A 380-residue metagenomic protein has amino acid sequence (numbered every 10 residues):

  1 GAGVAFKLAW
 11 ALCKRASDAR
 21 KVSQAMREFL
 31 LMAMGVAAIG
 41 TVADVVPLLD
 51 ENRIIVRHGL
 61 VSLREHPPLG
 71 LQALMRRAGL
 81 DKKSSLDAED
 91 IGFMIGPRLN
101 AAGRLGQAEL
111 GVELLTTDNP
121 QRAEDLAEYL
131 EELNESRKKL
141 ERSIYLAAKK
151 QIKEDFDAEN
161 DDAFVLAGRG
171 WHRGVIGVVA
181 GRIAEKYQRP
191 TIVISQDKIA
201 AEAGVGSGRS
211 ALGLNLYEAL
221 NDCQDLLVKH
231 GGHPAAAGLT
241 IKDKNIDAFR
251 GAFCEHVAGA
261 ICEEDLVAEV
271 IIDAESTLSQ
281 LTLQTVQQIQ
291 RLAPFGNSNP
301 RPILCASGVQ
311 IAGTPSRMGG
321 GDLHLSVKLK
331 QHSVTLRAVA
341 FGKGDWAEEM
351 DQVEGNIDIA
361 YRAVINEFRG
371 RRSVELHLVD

Functional and structural regions predicted by a protein language model:
G1-K21, L30-A37, K244: Short alpha-helices
M26-L31, D87, G103, A167-I176 (+2 more regions): Secondary-structure capping and boundary motifs in well-ordered enzyme cores
R53-P97, A101-Q151, A163, G181 (+2 more regions): Acidic, two-metal ion nucleic-acid-processing modules in DNA metabolism proteins
E154-G181: Flexible, glycine/threonine-enriched loop-and-boundary segments that flank and lead into catalytic domains of large
R169-G170, Q196-I199, G232: Short, ordered loop/turn segments at secondary-structure junctions
Q188-E202: Glycine-rich phosphate/pyrophosphate-binding loops and their adjacent beta-strand/loop elements at enzyme active sites
